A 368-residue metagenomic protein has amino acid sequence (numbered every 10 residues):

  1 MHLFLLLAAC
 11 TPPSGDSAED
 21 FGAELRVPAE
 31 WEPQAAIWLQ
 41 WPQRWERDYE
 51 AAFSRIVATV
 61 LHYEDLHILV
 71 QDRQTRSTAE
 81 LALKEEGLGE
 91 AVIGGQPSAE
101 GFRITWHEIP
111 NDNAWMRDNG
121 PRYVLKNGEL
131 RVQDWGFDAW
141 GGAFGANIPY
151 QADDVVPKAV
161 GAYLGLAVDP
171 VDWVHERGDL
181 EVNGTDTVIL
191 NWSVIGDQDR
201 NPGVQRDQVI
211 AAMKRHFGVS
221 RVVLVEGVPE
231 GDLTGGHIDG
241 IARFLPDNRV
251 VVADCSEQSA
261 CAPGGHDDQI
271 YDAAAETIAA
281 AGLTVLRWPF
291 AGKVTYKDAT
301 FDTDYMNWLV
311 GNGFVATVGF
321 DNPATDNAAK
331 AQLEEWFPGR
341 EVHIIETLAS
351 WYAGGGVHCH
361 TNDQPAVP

Functional and structural regions predicted by a protein language model:
L7-A9: C-terminal motif of bacterial Sec signal peptides marking the signal peptidase cleavage site
T11-P13: Bacterial signal peptide processing site
A18-P368: The feature marks the mature, well-folded catalytic cores of soluble enzymes
